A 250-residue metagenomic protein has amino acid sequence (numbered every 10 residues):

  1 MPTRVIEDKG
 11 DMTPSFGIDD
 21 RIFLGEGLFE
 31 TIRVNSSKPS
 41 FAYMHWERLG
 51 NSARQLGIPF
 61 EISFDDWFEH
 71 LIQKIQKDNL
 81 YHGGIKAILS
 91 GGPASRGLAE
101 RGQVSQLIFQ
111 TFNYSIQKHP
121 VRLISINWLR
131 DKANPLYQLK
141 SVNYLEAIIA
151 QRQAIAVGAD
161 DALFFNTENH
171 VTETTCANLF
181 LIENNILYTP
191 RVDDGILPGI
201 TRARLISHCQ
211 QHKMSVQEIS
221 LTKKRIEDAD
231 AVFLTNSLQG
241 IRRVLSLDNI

Functional and structural regions predicted by a protein language model:
M1-Q73, S90, L98-I250: Helix-start/capping segments and mature chain N-termini
Q76-G83, M214: Short secondary-structure junctions
L80-G91, R96: Ordered, amphipathic secondary-structure segments that act as subunit-interaction surfaces in large macromolecular
